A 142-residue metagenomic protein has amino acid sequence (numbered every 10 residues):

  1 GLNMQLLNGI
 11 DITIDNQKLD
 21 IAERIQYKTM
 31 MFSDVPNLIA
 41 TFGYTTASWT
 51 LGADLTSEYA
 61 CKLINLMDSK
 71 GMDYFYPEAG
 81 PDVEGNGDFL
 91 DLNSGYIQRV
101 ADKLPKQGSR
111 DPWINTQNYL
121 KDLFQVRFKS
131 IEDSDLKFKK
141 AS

Functional and structural regions predicted by a protein language model:
G1-D15: Flavin (primarily FAD) binding-site architecture
D15-I21: Mobile, glycine-enriched helix-loop/loop "lid" segments at the mouths of ligand-binding/catalytic clefts that gate
Q17, V35-P36: Generic signal for short, ordered secondary-structure residues within or immediately flanking folded domains
I21-Y27: Alpha-helical scaffolding within the catalytic cores of extracellular/periplasmic polymer-degrading hydrolases
Q26, I39-S142: C-terminal, flexible cofactor-proximal segment of oxidoreductases
K28-D34: Short glycine/proline-enriched loop/turn "hinge" motifs that connect secondary-structure elements and lie
